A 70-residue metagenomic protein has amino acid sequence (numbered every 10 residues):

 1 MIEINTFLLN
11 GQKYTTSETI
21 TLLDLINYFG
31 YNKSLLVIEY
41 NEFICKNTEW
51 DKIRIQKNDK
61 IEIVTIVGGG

Functional and structural regions predicted by a protein language model:
M1-G69: Ubiquitin-like/PB1-type beta-grasp interaction modules and other compact soluble beta-rich domains
